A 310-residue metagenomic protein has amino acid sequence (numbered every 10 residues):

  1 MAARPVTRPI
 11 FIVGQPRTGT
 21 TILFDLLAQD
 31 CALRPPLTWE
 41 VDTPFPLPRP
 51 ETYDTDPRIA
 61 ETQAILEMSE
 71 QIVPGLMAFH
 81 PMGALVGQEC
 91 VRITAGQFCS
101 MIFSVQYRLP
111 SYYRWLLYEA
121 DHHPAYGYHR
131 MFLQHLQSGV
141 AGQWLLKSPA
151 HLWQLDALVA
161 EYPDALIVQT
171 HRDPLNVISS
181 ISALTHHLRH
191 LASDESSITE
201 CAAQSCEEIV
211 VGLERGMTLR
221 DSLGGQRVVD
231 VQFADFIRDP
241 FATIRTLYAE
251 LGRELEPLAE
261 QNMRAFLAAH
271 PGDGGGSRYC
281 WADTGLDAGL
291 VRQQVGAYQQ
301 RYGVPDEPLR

Functional and structural regions predicted by a protein language model:
M1, P110-Y126, L133, Q137 (+2 more regions): PAPS-dependent sulfotransferases, especially Golgi type II membrane carbohydrate sulfotransferases
M1-R8: Extreme N-terminal, non-catalytic leader segments that precede Walker-type/kinase nucleotide-binding cores
I10, R34, L166-V168, V229-V231: Hydrophobic/aromatic beta-strand patches that form the interior of the parallel beta-sheet core in alpha/beta enzyme
I12-A28: Glycine-rich phosphate-binding P-loop
V13-Q15, L145-P149, F233: Short His-Asn-centered micro-motif
Q29-W39: Post-Walker A helix-loop "phosphate-sensing" segment adjacent to the P-loop in P-loop NTPases
D42-W144: PAPS-dependent sulfation machinery
K147-S148, L158-A183: Conserved phosphate-donor/acceptor-positioning beta-strand/loop module used by diverse small-molecule
